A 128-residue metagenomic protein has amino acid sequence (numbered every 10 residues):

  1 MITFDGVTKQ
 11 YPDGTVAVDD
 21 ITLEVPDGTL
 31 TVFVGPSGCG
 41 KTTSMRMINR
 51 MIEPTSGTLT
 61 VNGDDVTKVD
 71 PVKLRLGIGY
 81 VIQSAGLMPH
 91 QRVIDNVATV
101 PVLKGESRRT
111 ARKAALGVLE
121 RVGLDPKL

Functional and structural regions predicted by a protein language model:
T31-V32, Y80: Short beta-strand immediately N-terminal to the Walker A/P-loop
V34-P36: The feature captures the beta-strand-to-loop junction immediately N-terminal to the Walker
N49: Helix-to-loop junction immediately C-terminal to a conserved catalytic motif
G57-D65, L74, A114: Conserved ABC transporter NBD signature motif
D65-G79, L103-R109: ABC ATPase NBD coupling module
H90-A98: Short coil-to-helix segment of the ABC ATPase nucleotide-binding domain corresponding to the Q-loop/switch region
V102, R109-K127: Conserved ABC ATPase "signature" region
